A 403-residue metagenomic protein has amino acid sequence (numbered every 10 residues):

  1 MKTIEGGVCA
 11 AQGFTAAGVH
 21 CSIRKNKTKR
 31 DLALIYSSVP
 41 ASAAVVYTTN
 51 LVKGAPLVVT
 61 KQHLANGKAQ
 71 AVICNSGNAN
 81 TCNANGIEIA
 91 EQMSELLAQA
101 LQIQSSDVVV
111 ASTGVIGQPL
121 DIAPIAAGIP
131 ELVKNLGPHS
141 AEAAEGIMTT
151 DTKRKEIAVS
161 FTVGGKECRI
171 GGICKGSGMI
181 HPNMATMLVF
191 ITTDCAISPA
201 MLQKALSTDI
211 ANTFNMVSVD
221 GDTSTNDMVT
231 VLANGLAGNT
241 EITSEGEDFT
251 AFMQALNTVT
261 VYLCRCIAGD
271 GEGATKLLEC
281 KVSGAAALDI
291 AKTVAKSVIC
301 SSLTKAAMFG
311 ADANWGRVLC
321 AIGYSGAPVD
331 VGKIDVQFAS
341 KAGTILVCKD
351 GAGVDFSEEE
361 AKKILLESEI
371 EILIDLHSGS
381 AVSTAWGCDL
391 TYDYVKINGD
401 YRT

Functional and structural regions predicted by a protein language model:
M1-E88, Q92, A98-T403: A structural signal for small-residue-enriched, beta-sheet-centric alpha/beta enzyme cores and oligomeric scaffold folds
